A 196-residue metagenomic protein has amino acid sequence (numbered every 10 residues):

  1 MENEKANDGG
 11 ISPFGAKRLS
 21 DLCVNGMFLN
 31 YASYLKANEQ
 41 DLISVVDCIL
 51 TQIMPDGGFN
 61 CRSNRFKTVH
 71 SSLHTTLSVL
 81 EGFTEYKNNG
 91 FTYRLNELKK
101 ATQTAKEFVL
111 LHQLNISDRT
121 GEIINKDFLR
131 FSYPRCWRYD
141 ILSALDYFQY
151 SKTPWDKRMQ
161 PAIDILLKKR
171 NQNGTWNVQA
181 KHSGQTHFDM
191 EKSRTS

Functional and structural regions predicted by a protein language model:
M1-G9, E39-N60, K99-D118, R158-N177: Long, well-ordered core segments of solenoidal/helical folds
M1-L29: Asp-box/WD-like beta-propeller blade repeats and closely related beta-sheet repeat scaffolds
G15-V24, R62-S78, T120-W137, Q179-S196: Carbohydrate-binding/catalytic loop surfaces
N25, T76, K99-T102, I141 (+1 more regions): Residue-level detector of extended alpha-helical repeat arrays and alpha-solenoid scaffolds
M27-A37, S78-Y93, S143-P154: Well-ordered alpha-helical scaffold segments within catalytic/enzyme domains
Y31, L42-T84: Loop-centered beta-sheet repeat module
K87, W137, L142-Q179, Q185-E191: Extended alpha-helical scaffolding segments
T104-Q149, T153, M159: A beta-strand-loop signature enriched in Asp, Gly, Thr, and Trp that corresponds to the sialidase/neuraminidase Asp-box
